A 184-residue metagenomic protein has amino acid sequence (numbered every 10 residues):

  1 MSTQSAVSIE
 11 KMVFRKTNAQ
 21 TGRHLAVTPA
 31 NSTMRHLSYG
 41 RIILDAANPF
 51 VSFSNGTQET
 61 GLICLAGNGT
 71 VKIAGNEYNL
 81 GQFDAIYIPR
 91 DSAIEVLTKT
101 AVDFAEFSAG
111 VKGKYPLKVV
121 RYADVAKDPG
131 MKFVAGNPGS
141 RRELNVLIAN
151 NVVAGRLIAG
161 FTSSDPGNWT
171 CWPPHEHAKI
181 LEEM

Functional and structural regions predicted by a protein language model:
S2, F14, P29, S52-G61: Sequence termini and other peripheral, non-core segments
T3-A6, K112, V119-G155: Active-site-adjacent segment of 2-oxoglutarate/Fe(II) JmjC oxygenases
V7-N18, L44: Iron-sulfur (Fe-S) cluster-binding modules
N18-V51, N137-M184: A short glycine-rich, His/Asp/Glu-containing loop-to-beta-strand
V51-F53, V71-K72, L80, I88 (+2 more regions): Short beta-strand His + acidic residue motifs that chelate non-heme Fe in jelly-roll/DSBH and cupin folds
G56-A74, P166-G167, A178-M184: Glycine- and acidic-residue-biased ligand/ion/polar-headgroup-sensing regions
E77-G81, R90-V119: Ligand-binding loop in jelly-roll beta-barrel domains
